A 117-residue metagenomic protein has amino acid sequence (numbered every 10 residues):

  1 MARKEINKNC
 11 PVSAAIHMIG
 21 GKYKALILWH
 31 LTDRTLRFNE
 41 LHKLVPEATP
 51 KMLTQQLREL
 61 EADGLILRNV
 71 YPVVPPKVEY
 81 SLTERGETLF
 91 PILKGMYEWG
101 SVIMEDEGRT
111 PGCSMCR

Functional and structural regions predicted by a protein language model:
M1-N7, A62, L67, E84-R117: C-terminal regulatory/oligomerization modules of transcriptional regulators
I6-M52, P72, E79: N-terminal helix-turn-helix DNA-binding core of bacterial DNA-binding proteins
D33-R34, K77, W99, C113: Alpha-helix termini
Q56: Residues within the DNA-recognition helix of helix-turn-helix
E61-S81: Beta-hairpin "wing" of winged helix-turn-helix
